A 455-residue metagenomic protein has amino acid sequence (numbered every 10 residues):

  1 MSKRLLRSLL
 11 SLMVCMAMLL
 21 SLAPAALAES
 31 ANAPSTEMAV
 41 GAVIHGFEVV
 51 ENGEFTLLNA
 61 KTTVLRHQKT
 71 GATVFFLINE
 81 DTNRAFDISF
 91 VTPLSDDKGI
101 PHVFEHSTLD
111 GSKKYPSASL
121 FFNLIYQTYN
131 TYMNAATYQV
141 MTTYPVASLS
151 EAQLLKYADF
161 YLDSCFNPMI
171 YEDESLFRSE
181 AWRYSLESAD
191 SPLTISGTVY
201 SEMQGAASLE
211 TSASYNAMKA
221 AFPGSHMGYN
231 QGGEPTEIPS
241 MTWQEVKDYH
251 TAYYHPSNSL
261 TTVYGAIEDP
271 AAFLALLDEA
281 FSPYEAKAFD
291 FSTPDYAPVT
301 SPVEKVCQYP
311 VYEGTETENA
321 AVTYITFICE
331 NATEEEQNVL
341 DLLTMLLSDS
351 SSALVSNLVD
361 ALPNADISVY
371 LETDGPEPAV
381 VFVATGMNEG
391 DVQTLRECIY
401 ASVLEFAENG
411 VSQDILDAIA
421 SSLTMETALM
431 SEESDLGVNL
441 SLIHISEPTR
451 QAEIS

Functional and structural regions predicted by a protein language model:
S2-M13: Bacterial N-terminal signal peptides that target proteins for export
L10, A28, L77-N83: A short, sequence-level motif marking secondary-structure junctions
S11-S21: Bacterial N-terminal signal peptides
L20-N32: Sec-dependent signal peptide cleavage junction
N32-A42, S107, G111-P298, N319-Y324 (+5 more regions): Charge-rich, well-structured scaffold segments of protease-associated domains
M38-E80: N- or domain-start disorder-to-order transition segments that initiate the globular core
K61-K69, V303-G314: Short acidic-hydrophobic surface loop/beta-edge motif
I78-L120, L124, E334-L347: Active/ligand-binding-proximal structured segments within catalytic/core domains that scaffold catalytic residues
